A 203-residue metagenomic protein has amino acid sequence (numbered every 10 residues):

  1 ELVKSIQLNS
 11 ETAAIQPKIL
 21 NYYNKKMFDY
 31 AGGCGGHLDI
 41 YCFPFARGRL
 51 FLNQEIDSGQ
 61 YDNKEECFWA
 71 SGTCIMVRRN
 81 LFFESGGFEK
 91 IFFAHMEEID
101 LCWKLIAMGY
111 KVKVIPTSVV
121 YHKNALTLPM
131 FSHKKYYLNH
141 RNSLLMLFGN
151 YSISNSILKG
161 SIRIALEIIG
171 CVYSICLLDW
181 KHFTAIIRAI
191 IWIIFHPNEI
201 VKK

Functional and structural regions predicted by a protein language model:
E1-P44: Conserved donor NDP-sugar-binding/catalytic core segment of glycosyltransferases
L2, D62-V119: A short, conserved alpha-helix in the catalytic core of glycosyltransferases
S5, I200-K203: Short, intrinsically disordered, charge-balanced linker/junction segments flanking boundaries in proteins
I15-P17, C42, R78, L105 (+2 more regions): Generic structural signal for small/hydrophobic residues in well-ordered secondary structure, especially within
P17, G35-C67, F83: Short, flexible, basic/aromatic active-site loop/helix in glycosyltransferases
K25, G48, S85-G86, W103 (+2 more regions): Activation segment
P44-E55, K64-E65, M76-V77, I99 (+4 more regions): Catalytic-site signature of metal-activated, phosphate-bearing donor transferases, centered on the GT-A/GT-A-like
M108-V201: Active-site-adjacent helix/loop segment of glycosyltransferases that harbors family-specific signature motifs
